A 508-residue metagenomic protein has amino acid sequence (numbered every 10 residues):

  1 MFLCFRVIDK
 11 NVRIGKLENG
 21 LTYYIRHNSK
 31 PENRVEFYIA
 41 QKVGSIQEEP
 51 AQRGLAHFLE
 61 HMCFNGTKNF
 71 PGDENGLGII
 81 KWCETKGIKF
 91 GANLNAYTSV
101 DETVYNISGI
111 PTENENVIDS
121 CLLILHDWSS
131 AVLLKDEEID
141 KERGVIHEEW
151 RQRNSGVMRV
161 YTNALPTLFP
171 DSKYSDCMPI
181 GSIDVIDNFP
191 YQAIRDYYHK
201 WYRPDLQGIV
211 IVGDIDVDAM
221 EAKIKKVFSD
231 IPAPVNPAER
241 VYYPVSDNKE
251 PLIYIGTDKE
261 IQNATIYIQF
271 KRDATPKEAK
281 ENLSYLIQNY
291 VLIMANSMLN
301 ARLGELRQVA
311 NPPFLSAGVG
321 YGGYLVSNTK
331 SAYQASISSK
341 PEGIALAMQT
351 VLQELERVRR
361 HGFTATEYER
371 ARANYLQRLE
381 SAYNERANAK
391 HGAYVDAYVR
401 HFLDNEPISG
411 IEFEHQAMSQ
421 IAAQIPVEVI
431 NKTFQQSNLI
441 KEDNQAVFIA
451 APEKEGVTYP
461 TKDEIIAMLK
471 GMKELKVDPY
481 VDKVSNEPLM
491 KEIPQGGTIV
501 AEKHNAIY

Functional and structural regions predicted by a protein language model:
M1-I25, D216-L292, N296-G304, Q308 (+3 more regions): Proteolytic maturation boundary segments
V7-V12, L17-N19, P31-A40, P50-L55 (+11 more regions): Extracytoplasmic
E36-S108, R159-V160, D176-S182, S297-S331: M16/MPP (pitrilysin/insulinase) zinc-metallopeptidase core fold and M16-derived inactive scaffolds
G66, I107-E142, L306, Y324-N384 (+2 more regions): M16/insulysin-pitrilysin zinc metalloprotease superfamily fold
N75-K81, V132-R151, D216, V235-K249 (+4 more regions): Acidic/histidine-enriched alpha-helical segments
R143, V157, I194-K226, E442-Q445: Non-catalytic, conformational "gating/processing" segments within enzyme and secreted inhibitor domains
I266-I268, D273-P276, E281, Y285-A365: Structured mid-domain segments that build the active-site/substrate or prosthetic-cofactor binding neighborhood
